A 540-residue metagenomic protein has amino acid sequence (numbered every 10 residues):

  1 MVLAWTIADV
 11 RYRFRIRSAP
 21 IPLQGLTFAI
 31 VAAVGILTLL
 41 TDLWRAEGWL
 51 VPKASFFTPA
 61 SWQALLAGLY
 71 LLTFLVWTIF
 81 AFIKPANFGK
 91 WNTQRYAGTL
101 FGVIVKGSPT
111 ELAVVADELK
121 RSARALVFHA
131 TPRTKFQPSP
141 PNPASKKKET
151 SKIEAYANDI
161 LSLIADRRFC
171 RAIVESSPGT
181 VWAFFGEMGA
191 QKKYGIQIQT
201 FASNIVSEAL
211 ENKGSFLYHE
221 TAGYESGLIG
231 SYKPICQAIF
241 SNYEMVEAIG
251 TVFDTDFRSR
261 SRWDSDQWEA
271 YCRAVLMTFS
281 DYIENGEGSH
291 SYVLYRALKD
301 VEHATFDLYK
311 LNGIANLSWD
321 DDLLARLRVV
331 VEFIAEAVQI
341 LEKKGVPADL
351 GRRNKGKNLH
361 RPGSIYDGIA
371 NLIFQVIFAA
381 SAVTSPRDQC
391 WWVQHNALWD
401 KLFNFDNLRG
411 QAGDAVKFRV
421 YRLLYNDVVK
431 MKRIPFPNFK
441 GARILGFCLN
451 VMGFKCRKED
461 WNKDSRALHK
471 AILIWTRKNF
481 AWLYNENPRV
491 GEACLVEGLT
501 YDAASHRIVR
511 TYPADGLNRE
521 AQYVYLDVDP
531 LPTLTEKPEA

Functional and structural regions predicted by a protein language model:
M1-W49, Y70-K84: Transmembrane alpha-helix detector for multi-pass membrane proteins
Y12-A32, P52-L66, G89-G102: Membrane-interface segments at loop-to-transmembrane junctions
L66-Y70, I365: Secondary-structure capping and boundary motifs in well-ordered enzyme cores
F82-A540: Short basic (Lys/Arg) and small-residue
